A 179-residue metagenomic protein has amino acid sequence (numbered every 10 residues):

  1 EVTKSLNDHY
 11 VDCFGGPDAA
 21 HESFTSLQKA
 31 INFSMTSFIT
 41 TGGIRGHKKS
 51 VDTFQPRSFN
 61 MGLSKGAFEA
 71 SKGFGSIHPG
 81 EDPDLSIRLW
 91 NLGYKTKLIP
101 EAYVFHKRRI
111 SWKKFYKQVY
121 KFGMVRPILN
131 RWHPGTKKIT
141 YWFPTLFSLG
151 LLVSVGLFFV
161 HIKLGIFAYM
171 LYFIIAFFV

Functional and structural regions predicted by a protein language model:
E1-K29, F33, S37, K95 (+1 more regions): Conserved donor NDP-sugar-binding/catalytic core segment of glycosyltransferases
A20, T41-E69, I77-H78, D84 (+3 more regions): A recurrent flexible, glycine/aromatic-enriched loop bordering the glycosyltransferase active site that acts as
E69, I87, L149: A cross-family signal for key residues in well-ordered alpha-helices that form functional helical elements
G75-K137: Catalytic donor/gating beta->alpha subdomain of glycosyltransferases that bind UDP-sugars
I139-L146: Select subsegments of transmembrane alpha-helices in polytopic membrane proteins, especially boundary-proximal
F147-V179: Membrane-embedded multi-pass helical conduit in multi-pass membrane proteins, especially envelope-biosynthetic
